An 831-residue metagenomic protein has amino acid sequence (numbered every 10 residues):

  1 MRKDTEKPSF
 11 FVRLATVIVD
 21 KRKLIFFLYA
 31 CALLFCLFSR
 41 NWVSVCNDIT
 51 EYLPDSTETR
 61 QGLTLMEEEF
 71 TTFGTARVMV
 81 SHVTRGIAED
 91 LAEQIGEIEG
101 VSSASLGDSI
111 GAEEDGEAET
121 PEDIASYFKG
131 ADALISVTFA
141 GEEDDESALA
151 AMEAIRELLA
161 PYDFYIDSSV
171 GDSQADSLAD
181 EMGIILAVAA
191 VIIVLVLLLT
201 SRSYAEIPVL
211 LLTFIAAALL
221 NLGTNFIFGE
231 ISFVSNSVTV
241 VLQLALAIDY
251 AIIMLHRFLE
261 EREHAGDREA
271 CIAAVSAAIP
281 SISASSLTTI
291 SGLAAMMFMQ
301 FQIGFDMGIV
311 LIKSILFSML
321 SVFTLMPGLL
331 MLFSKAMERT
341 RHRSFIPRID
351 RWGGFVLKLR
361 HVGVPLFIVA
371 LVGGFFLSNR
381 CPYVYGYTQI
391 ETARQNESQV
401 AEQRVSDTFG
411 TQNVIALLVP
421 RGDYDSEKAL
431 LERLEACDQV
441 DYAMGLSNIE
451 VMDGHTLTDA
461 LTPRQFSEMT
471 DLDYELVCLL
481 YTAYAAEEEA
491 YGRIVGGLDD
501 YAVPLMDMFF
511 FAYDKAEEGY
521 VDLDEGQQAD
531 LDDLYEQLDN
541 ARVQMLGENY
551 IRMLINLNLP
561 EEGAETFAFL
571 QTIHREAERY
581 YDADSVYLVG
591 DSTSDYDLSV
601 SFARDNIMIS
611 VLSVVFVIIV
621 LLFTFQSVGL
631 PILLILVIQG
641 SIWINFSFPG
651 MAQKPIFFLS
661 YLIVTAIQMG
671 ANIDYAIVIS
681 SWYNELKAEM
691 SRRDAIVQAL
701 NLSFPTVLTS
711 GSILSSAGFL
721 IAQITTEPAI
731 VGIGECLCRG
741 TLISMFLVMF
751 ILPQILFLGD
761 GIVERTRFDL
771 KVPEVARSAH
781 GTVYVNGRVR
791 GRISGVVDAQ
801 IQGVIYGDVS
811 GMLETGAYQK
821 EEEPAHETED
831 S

Functional and structural regions predicted by a protein language model:
M1-N47, E51, A140-G386, E561-A564 (+2 more regions): Membrane-embedded transmembrane helical bundles of large multi-pass transporters/channels
R2-A30, L34-V43, S56, E69-V78 (+8 more regions): Structural signature of multi-pass, alpha-helical inner-membrane proteins
N41-M79, D115-I124, G354, R380-D423 (+5 more regions): Solvent-exposed, non-transmembrane loop/terminal regulatory segments of multi-pass membrane proteins
L53, E69-T75, V83, L359-Y491: Juxtamembrane segments of multi-pass membrane proteins
S56, R60-Q61, R85-T138, E157 (+3 more regions): Extracytoplasmic
R60-L63, E67, R85-A92, L149-M152 (+7 more regions): Extracytoplasmic/secreted envelope proteins and their assembly/folding machinery, especially bacterial periplasmic
M79-G86, S136-D144, S168-G171, E391-Q395 (+3 more regions): Structural beta->alpha junctions
Q412-V414, V440, N540, G547-R552 (+4 more regions): Active-site lining segments that contact anionic ligands and/or coordinate catalytic metals
